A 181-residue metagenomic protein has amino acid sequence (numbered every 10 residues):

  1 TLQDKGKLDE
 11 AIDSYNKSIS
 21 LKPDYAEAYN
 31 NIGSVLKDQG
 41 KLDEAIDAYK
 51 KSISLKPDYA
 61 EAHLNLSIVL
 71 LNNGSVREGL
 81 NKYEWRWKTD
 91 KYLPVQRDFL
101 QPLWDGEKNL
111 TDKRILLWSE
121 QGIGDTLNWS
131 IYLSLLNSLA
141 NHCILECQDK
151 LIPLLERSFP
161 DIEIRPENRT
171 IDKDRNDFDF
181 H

Functional and structural regions predicted by a protein language model:
T1-H181: Alpha-helical solenoid repeat scaffolds of the TPR/TPR-like class and their adjacent stem/linker regions that mediate
